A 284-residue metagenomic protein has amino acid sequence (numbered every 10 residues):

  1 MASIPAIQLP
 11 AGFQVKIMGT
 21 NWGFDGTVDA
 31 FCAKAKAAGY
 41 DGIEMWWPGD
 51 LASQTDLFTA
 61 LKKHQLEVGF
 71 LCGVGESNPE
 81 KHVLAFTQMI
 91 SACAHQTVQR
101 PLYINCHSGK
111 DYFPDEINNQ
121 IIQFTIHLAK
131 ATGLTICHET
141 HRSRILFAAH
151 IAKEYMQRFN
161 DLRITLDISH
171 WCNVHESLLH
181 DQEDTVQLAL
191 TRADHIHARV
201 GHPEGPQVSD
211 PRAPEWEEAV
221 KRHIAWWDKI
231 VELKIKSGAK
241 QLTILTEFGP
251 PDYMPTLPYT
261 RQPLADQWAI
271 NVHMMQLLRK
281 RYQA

Functional and structural regions predicted by a protein language model:
M1-S91, V272-A284: N-terminal pre-domain/capping segments
A2-P10, D29-K34, S91-A92, R158-R163 (+1 more regions): Histidine-acidic metal/acid-base catalytic patches
A11-T20, D41-M45, L66-G73, L102-C106 (+4 more regions): Hydrophobic faces of well-ordered beta-strands that scaffold small-molecule active sites in alpha/beta enzyme cores
M18-F24, W46-P48, G73-S77, G109-D111 (+4 more regions): Active-site beta-loop-alpha junctions enriched in small/polar residues
V28-D29, Q54-T55, V83, N118-N119 (+3 more regions): Conserved strand-to-helix beginnings and helix N-cap segments that scaffold or border functional pockets
A37-A38, Q96-Q99, T191: Structural motif
L57-E76, F124-T132, F159, I224-V231: Alpha-helix-loop-beta-strand connector modules within alpha/beta enzyme cores
N78-R163: Active-site acidic/histidine proton-transfer and metal-coordination neighborhood in alpha/beta enzyme cores
